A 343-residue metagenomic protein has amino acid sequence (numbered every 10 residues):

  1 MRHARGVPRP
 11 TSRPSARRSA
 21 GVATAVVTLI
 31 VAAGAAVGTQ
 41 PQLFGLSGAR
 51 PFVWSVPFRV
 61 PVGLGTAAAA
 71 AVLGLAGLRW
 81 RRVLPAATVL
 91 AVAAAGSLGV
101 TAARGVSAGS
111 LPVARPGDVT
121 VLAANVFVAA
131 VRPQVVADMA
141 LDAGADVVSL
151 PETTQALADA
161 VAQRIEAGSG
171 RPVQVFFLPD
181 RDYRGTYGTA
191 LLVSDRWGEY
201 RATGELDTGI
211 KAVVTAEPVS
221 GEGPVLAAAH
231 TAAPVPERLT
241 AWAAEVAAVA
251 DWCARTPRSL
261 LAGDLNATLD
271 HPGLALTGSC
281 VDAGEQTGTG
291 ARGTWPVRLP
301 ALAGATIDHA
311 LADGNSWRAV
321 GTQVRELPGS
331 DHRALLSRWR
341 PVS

Functional and structural regions predicted by a protein language model:
R2-R164: N-terminal, active-site-proximal structural segment of metallo-dependent hydrolase catalytic domains
G48, W54-P57, P172-V193, T268-P328: Active site of divalent-metal-dependent phosphoester/diester hydrolases
S55, V119-V126, V136-V161, V225-A229 (+3 more regions): Active-site beta-strand/loop signature of hydrolases that rely on acidic residues for catalysis
T101-A108, T153-G223: Structured beta-strand-rich core segments of catalytic domains in phosphoester-bond hydrolases
V121-A129, A232-T240, W295, L299: Acidic/histidine-rich helix-loop elements that form or flank divalent-metal/phosphate-binding sites at the catalytic
D142-G144, S220-G223, C253, G304 (+2 more regions): Alpha-helix termination/capping residues and helix-transition junctions
L191-V193, T215-E217, A310-A312, L336-R340: Short, well-ordered beta-strand micro-motif
E199-W252, T256: Catalytic-adjacent loop/helix segments of enzymes that bind and process anionic phosphate/sulfate esters
